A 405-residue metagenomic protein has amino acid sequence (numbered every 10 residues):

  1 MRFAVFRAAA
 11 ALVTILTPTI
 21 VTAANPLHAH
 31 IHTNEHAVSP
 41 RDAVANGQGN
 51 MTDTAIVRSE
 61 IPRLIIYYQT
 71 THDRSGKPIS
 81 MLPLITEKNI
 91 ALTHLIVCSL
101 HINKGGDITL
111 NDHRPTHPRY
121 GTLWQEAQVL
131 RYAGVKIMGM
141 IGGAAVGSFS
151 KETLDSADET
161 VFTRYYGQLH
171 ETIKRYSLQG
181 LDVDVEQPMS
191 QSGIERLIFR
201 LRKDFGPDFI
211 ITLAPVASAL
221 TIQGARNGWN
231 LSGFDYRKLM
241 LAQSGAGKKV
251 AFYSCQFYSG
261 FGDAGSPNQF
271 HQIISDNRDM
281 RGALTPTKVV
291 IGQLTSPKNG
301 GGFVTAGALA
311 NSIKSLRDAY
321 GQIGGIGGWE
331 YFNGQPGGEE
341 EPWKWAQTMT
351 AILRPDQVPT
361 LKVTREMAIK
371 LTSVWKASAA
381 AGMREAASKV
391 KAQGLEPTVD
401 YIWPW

Functional and structural regions predicted by a protein language model:
M1-L27: Fungal secretory targeting signals
P26-M51, M383, K389-K391, L395-W403: N-terminal, immediately post-signal peptide pro-regions of secreted/luminal proteins
H28-H32, G47-A310, Y320-I323, F332-M349 (+1 more regions): Chitinase-like catalytic core of GlcNAc-active glycosidases
D107, G334-W405: Aromatic-rich peripheral "rim/lid" segments of glycoside hydrolase catalytic domains that contact and position glycan
R317: Substrate-binding clefts and catalytic carboxylate motifs of secreted carbohydrate-active enzymes
I326-G327: Glycine-rich phosphate-binding active-site loops on the catalytic face of alpha/beta enzymes
